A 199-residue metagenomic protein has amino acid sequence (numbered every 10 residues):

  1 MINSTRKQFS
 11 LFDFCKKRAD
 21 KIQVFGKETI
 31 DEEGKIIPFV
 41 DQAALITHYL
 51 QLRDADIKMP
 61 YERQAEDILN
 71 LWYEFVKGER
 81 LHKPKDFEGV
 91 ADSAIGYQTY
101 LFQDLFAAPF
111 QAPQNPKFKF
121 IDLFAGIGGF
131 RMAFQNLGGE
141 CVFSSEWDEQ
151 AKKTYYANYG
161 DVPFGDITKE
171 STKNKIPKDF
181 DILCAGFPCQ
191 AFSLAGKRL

Functional and structural regions predicted by a protein language model:
M1-L199: Conserved active-site and SAM-binding loop architecture of S-adenosyl-L-methionine-dependent nucleic-acid
